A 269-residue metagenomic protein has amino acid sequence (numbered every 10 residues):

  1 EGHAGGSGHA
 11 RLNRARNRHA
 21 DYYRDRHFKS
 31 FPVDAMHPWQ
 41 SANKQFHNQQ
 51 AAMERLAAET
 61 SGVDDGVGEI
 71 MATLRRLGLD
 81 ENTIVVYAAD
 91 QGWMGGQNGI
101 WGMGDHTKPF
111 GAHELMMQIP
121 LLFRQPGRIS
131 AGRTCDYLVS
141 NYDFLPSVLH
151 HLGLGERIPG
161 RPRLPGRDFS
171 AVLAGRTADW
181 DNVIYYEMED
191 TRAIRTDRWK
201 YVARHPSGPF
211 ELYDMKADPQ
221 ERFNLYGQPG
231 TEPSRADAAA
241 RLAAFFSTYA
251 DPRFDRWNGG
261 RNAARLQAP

Functional and structural regions predicted by a protein language model:
E1-G5, R11-R14, H106-K108, N182: Catalytic-site neighborhoods of secreted/periplasmic enzymes that process anionic sulfate/phosphate groups
H3-H9, A15-F28, P32-A51, E59 (+6 more regions): Long, internal low-complexity/basic segments
A4, L56-V63, V67, I84-A89 (+3 more regions): Beta-strand elements within well-structured catalytic alpha/beta cores of enzymes that handle phosphate/sulfate esters
A35, H47, A52-A57, I100 (+3 more regions): Flexible, surface-exposed loop/gating regions in the mature catalytic domains of secreted/periplasmic hydrolases
Q45-T60, T107-P109, R128-V139, L152-G160 (+1 more regions): Active-site rim elements
G68, A72, A240-A243: Surface-exposed alpha-helical segments enriched in charged/polar residues
A72-R128, S140: Histidine-centered active-site microenvironments of extracellular/periplasmic hydrolases and transferases
W93-D105, Y137-L145, L149-M215, Q220 (+2 more regions): C-terminal cap/loop subdomain of S1 sulfatases and analogous C-terminal strand-loop tails that border
